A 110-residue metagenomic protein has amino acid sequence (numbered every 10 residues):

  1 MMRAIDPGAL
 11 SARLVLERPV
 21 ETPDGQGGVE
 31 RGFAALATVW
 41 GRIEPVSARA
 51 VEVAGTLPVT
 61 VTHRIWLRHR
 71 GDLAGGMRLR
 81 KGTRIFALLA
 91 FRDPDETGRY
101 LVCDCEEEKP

Functional and structural regions predicted by a protein language model:
M1-S11: N-terminal intrinsically disordered, low-complexity, charge/repeat-rich segments that act as generic
P7-G8, T22-P23, G28-P110: Short, conserved turn/kink motifs that form compact alpha/beta structural patches or helix kinks used as
S11-E17: A short, Trp-centered hydrophobic/proline-enriched beta-strand micro-motif
